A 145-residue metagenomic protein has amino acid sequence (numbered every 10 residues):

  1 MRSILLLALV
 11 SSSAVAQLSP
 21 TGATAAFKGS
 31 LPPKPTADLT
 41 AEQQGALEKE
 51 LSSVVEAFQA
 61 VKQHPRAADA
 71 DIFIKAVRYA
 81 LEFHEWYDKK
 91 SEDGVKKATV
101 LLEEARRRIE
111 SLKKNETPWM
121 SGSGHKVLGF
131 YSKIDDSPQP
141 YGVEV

Functional and structural regions predicted by a protein language model:
S3-S12: Sec-dependent N-terminal signal peptides
V10, Q59, E82, E110: Residue-level marker of positions within ordered structural domains that often coincide with functionally constrained
L18-A70: Amphipathic, heptad-repeat alpha-helical segments
S19-A26, P32-K34, F83-V145: A domain-start/cap signature at the N-terminus of enzymes
A46-S53, D69-A76, K97-E104, S111: Charged, amphipathic alpha-helical oligomerization/scaffolding segments
R66-W86: Amphipathic, non-membrane alpha-helical rod segments
